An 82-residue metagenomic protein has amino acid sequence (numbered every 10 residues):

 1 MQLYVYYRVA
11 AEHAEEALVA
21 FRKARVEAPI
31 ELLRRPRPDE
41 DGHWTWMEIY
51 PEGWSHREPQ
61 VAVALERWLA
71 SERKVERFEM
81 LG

Functional and structural regions predicted by a protein language model:
M1-Q60, R77-G82: Short S/T/G/P-rich N-terminal loop/turn motif that feeds into the first structured element of a domain
V61-L65: Large eukaryotic, non-enzymatic subunits of multiprotein complexes that serve as scaffolds/tethers, characterized by
E72-V75: Solvent-exposed loop/turn and edge beta-strand elements of beta-rich ligand-binding domains
